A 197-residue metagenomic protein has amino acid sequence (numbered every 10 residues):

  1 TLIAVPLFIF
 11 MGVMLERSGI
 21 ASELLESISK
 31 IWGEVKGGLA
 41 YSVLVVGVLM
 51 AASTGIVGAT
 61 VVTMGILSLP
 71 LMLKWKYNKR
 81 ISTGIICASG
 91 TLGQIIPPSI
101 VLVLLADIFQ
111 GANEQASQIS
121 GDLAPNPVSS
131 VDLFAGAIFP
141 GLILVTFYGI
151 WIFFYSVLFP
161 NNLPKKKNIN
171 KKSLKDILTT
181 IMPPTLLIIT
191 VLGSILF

Functional and structural regions predicted by a protein language model:
T1-F197: Alpha-helical transmembrane segments of multi-pass membrane transport proteins
